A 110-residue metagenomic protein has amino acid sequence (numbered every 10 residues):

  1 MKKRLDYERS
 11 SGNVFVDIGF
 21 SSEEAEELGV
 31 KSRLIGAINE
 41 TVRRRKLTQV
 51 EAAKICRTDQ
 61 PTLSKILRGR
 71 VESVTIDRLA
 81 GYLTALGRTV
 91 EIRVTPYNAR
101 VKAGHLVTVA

Functional and structural regions predicted by a protein language model:
M1-G36, Y97-A110: N-terminal flexible/basic segments that precede or flank functional cores
V30, L34, D59-L63, T75-L79: Amphipathic alpha-helical interface surfaces
V42-R44: Short amphipathic helical patch at the helix-1/turn junction of helix-turn-helix
L47-S64: Short alpha-helical DNA-recognition segment
L67, V94: DNA major-groove recognition helix of helix-turn-helix
I76-R93: DNA major-groove recognition helix of helix-turn-helix/homeodomain DNA-binding modules
